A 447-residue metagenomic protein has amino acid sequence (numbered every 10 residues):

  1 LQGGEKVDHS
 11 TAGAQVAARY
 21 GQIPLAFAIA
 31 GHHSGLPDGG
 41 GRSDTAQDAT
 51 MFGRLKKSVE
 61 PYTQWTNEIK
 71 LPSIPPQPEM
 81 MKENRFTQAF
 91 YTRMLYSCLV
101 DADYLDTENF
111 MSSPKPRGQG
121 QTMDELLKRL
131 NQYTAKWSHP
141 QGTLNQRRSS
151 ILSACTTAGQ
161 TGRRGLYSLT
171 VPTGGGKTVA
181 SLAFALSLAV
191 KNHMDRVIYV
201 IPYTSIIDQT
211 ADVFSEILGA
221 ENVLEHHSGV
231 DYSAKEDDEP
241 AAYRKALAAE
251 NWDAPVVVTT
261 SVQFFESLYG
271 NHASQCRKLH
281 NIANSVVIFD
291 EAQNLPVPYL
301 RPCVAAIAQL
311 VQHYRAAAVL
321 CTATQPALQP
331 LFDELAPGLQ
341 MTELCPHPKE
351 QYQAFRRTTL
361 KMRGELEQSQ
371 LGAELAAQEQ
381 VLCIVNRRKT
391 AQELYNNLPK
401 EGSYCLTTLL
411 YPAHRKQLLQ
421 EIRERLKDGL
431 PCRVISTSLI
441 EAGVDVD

Functional and structural regions predicted by a protein language model:
L1-Q132: Accessory nucleic-acid engagement/destabilization modules that flank
G162-A185: Walker A/P-loop
M194-L218, V230, A327: Conserved Walker A/P-loop ATP-binding site and its immediately adjacent core in helicase/helicase-like ATPase domains
R196-I207, E374-P399, S403: Conserved strand-helix element at the start of the C-terminal RecA-like helicase core
G219-Y269: Inter-Walker segment of RecA-like/P-loop motor cores
E225-E239, N386-K389, S403-Q420, I435-E441: Conserved helicase motor
P302, A308-Q309, R357-K389, E393: Conserved interdomain hinge at the start of the Helicase C-terminal
A323-A377: Interdomain hinge/linker at the junction between the two RecA-like core domains of SF2 helicases
